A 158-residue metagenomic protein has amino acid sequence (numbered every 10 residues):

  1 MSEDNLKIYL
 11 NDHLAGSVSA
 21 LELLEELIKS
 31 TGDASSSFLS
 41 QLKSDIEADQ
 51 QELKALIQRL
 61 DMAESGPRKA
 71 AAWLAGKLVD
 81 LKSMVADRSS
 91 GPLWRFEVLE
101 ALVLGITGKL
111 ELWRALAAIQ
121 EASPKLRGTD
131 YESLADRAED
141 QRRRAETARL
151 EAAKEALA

Functional and structural regions predicted by a protein language model:
S2-T31, E97-Q120: Alpha-helical bundle segments that constitute or directly flank the non-heme di-iron/ferroxidase center
N5-H13, D33-A55, V98-L102, R127-R137: Alpha-helical scaffold segments that form or flank carboxylate-/histidine-based iron centers
V18-L21, E25, E47, K54 (+2 more regions): Structural signal for well-ordered, non-membrane alpha-helices
S19, A48, S65, K69 (+2 more regions): Generic recognition of short, well-ordered alpha-helical interface segments
L24-T31, I57-L60, V85-S89, W113-S123 (+1 more regions): Secondary-structure edge/capping motif, primarily at the C-terminal ends of alpha-helices and the immediately following
S36-L39, L60, E64, G91-R95 (+2 more regions): Alpha-helical rod/repeat scaffolding segments in eukaryotic adaptors/tethers and long-chain four-helix cytokines
L60-P92: Carboxylate-rich helix-loop segments that flank metal/cofactor sites and access channels in metalloenzymes
L102-A158: Preference for long, well-ordered alpha-helical segments
